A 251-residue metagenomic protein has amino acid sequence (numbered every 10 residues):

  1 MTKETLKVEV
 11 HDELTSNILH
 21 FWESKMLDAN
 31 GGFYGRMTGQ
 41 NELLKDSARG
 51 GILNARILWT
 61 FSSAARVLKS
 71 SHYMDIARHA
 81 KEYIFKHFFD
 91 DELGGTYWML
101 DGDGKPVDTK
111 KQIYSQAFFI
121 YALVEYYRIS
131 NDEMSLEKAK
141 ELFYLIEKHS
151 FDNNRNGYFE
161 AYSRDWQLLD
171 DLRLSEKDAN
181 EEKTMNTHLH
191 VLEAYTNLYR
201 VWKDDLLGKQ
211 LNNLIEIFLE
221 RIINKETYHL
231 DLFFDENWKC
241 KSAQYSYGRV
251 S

Functional and structural regions predicted by a protein language model:
M1-S251: Glycan-recognition and catalytic cores of secretory/periplasmic carbohydrate-active enzymes
